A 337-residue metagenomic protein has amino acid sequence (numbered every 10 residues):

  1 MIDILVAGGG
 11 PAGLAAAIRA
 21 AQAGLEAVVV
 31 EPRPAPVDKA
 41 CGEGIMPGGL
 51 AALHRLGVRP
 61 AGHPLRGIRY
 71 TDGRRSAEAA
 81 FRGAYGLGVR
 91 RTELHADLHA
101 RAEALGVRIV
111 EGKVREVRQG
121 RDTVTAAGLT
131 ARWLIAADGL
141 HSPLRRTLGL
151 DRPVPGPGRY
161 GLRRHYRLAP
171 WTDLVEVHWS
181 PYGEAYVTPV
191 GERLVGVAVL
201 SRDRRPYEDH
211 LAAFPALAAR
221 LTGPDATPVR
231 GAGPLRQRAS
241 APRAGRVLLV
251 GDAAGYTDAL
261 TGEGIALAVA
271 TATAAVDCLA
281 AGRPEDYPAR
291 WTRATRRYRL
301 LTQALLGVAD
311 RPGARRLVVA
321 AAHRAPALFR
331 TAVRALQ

Functional and structural regions predicted by a protein language model:
L5-G9, I18-C41: Glycine-rich FAD pyrophosphate-binding loop
A7, A136-A137, L249: Redox-cofactor binding/interface segments in oxidoreductases and associated redox assembly factors
G13-L14: N-terminal Rossmann-fold NAD(P) dinucleotide-binding loop
R33-L56: Conserved N-terminal glycine-rich FAD pyrophosphate-binding loop of Rossmann-like flavoproteins
L50-H99: A conserved beta-strand/loop capping segment in the N-terminal third of enzymes that catalyze redox or closely related
R101-G223, A239: Predominantly flavin-linked oxidoreductase catalytic cores and closely associated redox partners
D203-C278, D286: FAD/FMN-dependent oxidoreductases across multiple families
D277-Q337: C-terminal helical "tail/cap" subdomain of flavin- and related membrane-associated enzymes
